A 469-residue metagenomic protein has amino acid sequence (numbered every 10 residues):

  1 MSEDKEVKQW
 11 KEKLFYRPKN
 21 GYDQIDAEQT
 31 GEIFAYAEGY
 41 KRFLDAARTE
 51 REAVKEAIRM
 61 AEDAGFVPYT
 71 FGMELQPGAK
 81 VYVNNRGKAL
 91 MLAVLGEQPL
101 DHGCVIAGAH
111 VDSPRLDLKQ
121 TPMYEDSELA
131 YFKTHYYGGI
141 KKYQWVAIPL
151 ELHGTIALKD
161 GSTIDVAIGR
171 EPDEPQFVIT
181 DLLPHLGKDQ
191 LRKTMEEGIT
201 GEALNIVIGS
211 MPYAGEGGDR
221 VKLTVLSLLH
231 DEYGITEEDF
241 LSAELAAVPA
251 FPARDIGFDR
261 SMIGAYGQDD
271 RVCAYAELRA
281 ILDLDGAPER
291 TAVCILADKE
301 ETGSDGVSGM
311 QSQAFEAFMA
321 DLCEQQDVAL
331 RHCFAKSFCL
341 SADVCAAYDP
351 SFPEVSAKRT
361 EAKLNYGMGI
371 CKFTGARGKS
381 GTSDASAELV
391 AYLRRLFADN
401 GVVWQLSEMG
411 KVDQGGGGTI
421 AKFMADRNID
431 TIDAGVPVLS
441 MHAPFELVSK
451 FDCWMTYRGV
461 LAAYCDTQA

Functional and structural regions predicted by a protein language model:
M1-A469: N-terminal hydrophobic/helix-forming segments and targeting peptides
